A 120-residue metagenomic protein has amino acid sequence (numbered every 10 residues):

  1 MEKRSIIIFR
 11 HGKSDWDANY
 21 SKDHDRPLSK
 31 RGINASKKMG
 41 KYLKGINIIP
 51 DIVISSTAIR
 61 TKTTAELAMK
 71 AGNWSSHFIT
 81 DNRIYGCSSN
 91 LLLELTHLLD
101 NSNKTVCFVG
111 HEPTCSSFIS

Functional and structural regions predicted by a protein language model:
E2-S5, F9-R83, C87: Active-site-proximal alpha-helix that buttresses catalytic centers in soluble enzyme cores
K62, L93-S120: Active-site-adjacent alpha-helix immediately C-terminal to a catalytic or transition-state-stabilizing loop
G86-E94: Structural motif
